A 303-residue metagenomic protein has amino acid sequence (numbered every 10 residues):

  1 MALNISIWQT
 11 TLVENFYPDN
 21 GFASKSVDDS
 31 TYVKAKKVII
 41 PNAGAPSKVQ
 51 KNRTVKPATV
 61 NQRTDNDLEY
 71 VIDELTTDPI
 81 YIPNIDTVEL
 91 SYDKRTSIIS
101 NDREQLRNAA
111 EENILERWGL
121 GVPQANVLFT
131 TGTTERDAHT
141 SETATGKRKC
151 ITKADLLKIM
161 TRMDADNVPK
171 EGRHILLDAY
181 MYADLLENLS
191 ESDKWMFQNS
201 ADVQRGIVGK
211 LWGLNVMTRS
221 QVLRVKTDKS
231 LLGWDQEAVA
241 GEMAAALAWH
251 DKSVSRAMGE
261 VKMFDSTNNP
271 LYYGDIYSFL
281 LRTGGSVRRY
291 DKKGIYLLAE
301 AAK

Functional and structural regions predicted by a protein language model:
A2-T11, D19-S24, D29-K48, K56 (+4 more regions): Sequence/fold signature of self-assembling virion shell proteins
I39, A43-A45, P57-T59, D67-L90 (+1 more regions): Structured, hydrophobic secondary-structure cores that serve as assembly/anchoring elements
T64-T77, I82, R117, V122-T131: A glycine-rich, hydrophobic loop/mini-helix early in the fold
I80, S100-D102, D275-Y277: Oligomerization/assembly interface segments of phage tail-like spikes and tubes
E89-A165, Y296-K303: Alpha-helical scaffold segments that mediate packing/assembly in large oligomeric complexes
L120, Q124, H174, Y182-N188 (+1 more regions): Conserved loop-to-helix interface motifs that mediate assembly, gating, or partner/ligand docking in ancient ring
